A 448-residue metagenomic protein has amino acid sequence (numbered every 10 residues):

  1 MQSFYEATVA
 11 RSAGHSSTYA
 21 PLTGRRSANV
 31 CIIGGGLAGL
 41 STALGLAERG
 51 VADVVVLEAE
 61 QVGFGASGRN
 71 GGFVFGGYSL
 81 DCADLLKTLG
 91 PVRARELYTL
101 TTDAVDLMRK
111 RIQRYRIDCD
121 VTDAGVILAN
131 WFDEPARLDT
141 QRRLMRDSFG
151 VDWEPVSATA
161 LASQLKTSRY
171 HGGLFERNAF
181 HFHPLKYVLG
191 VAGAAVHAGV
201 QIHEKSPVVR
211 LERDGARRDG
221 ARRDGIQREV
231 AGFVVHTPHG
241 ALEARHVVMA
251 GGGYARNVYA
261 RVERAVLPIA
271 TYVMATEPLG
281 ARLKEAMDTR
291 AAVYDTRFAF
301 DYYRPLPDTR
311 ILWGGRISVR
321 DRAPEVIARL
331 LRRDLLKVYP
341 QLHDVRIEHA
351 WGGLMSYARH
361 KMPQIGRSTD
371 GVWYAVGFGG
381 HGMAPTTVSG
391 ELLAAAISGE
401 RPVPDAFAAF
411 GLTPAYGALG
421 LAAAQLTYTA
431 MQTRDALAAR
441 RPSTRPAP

Functional and structural regions predicted by a protein language model:
M1-V30, E48-A52: Extreme N-terminal leader/targeting segments of oxidoreductases
A28-V56: N-terminal Rossmann-like FAD-binding beta1-loop-alpha1 element of flavoenzymes
G34, G77, T237, A244 (+1 more regions): Short, well-ordered coil/turn residues at beta-beta hairpins and beta-strand->alpha-helix junctions within
R69-T99: Glycine-rich active-site loop/strand segments that organize a redox cofactor
T88-A194: Rossmann-like flavin
D106, R114-T122, V208-R213, R217-R218 (+3 more regions): Active-site substrate-recognition segment that forms the wall of the catalytic cavity or substrate channel
T140, L144, S168-G215, V230-R245: Helical element adjacent to the flavin cofactor pocket in flavoenzyme catalytic cores
D321-A323, A328-R441: C-terminal catalytic lobe of FAD-dependent flavoproteins
